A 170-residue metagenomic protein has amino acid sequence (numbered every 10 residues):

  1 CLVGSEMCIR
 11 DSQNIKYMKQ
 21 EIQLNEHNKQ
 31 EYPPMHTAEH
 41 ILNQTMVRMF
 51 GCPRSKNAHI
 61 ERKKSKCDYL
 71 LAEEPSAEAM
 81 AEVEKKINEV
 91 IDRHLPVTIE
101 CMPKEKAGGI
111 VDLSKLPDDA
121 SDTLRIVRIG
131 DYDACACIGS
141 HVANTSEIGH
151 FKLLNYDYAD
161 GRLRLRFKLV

Functional and structural regions predicted by a protein language model:
C1-D11: Single conserved hydrophobic/aromatic residue that forms the stacking wall/gate of nucleotide- or nucleobase-binding
R10-V170: Active-/binding-site microenvironments in catalytic and ligand-binding cores
